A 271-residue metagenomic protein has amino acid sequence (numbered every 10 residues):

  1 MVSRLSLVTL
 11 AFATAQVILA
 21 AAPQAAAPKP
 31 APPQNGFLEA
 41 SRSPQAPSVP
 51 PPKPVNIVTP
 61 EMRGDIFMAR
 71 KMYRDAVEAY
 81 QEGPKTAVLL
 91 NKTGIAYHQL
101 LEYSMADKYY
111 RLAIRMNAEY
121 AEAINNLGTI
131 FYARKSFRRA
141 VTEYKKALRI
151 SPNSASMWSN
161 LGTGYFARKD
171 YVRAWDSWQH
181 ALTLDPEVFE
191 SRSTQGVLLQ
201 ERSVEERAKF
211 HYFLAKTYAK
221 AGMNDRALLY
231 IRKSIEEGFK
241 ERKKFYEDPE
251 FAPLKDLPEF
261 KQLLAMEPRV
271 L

Functional and structural regions predicted by a protein language model:
K29-I57, E201-A208, Y212-Y218, G222 (+2 more regions): Terminal, low-structured helical/coil segments at or just beyond the last alpha-helical repeat
K53-E102, T129: Alpha-helical segment of the N-proximal tetratricopeptide repeat
M68, N91, I95-H98, R115 (+4 more regions): Position-specific recognition of the canonical hydrophobic site in helix A of tetratricopeptide repeat
A69-E78, Q99-L112, R134-K146, R168-H180 (+1 more regions): Structural signature of tandem alpha-helical TPR/SEL1-like repeats, specifically the intra-repeat loop/turn
A121-E122, A155-S156, L184-L198, E237-E247: Boundary/linker segments of alpha-helical solenoid repeat arrays
